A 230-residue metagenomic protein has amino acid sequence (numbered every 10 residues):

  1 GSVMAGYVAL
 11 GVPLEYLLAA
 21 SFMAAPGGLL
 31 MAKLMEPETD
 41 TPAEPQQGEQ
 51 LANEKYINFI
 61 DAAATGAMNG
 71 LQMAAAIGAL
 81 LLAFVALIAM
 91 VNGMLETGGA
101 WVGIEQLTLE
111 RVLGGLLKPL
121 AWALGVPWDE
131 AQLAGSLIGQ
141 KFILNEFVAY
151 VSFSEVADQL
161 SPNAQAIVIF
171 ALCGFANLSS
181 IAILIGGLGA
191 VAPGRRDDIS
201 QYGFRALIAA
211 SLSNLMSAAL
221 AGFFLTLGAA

Functional and structural regions predicted by a protein language model:
G1-M35, R195-M216: Membrane-core helix-loop-helix motifs of multi-pass transport proteins
F22, P26, G78, L82-V85 (+1 more regions): Residue-level signal for the membrane-embedded core of alpha-helical transmembrane segments, especially mid-helix
F22-M73: Long, contiguous bundles of hydrophobic transmembrane helices that form the permeation core of multi-pass
A52, Y56, I60-A64, L113 (+3 more regions): Alpha-helical membrane-protein architecture signal
D61-Q72, K118-W122, D197-F204: Short amphipathic alpha-helical coupling elements at transmembrane boundaries
M68-D158: Transmembrane helical segments that form the transport core of multi-pass membrane transport proteins
K141-A230: C-terminal transmembrane helix pair
